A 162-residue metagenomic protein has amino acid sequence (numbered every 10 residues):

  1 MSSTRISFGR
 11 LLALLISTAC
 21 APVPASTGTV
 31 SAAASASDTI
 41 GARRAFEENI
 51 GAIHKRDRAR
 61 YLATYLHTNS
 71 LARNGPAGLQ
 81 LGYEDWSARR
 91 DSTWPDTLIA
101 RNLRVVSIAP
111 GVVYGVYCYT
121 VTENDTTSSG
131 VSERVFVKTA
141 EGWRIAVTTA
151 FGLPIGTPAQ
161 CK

Functional and structural regions predicted by a protein language model:
M1-I6: N-terminal secretory signal peptides that target proteins for export/translocation
G9-A19: Bacterial N-terminal signal peptides
C20-T64, G156-K162: Short, low-complexity N-terminal intrinsically disordered segments enriched in polar/charged residues
V23-P24, S129-K162: Short beta-strand edge/turn micro-motifs at domain boundaries
N49, Y61-L62, L71, W86 (+2 more regions): Hydrophobic pocket/interface hotspot
T64-Q80, D91-W94: A short gly/proline-enriched turn/hairpin at secondary-structure junctions
Y65-L66, A77, R104-A109, Y117-V121 (+2 more regions): A mature extracytoplasmic/lumenal domain signature
E84-S129: Surface-exposed, charged secondary-structure patches
